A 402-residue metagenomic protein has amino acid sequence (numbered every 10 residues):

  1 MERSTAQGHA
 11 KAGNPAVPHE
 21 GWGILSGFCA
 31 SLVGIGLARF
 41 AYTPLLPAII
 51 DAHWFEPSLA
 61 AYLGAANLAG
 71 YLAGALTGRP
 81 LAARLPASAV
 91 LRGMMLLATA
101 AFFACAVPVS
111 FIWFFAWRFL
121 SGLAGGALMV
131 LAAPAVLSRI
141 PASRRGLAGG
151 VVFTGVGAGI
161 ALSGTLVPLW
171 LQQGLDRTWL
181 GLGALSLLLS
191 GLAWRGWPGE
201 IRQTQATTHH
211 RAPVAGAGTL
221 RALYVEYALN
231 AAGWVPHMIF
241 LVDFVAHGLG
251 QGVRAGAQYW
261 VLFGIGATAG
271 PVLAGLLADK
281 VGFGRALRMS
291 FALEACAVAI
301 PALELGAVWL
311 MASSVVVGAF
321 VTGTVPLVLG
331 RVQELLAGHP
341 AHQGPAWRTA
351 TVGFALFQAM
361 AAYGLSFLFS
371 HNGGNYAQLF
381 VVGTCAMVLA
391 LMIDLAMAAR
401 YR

Functional and structural regions predicted by a protein language model:
T43, L220-V261, P271: Extracytoplasmic gate region of multi-pass secondary transporters
W54, P86, V107-W113, G250 (+2 more regions): Helix-breaking motifs and short loop linkers at transmembrane-helix boundaries and internal kinks in secondary membrane
G74-P86, G270-G282, F369: Helix-to-loop junctions at the C-terminal end of transmembrane segments in multipass secondary transporters
F111, A142-P198: Helix-loop-helix hairpin linking two adjacent transmembrane segments in secondary transporters
I112-S121, V308-V316: Paired small-residue
W117-G155: Cytoplasmic helix-loop-helix junction between adjacent transmembrane helices in 12-TM secondary transporters
A127-I140, G323-A337: Intracellular juxtamembrane helix-capping segments at the cytosolic ends of symmetry-related transmembrane helices
P340-N372: A late C-terminal transmembrane helix in Major Facilitator Superfamily
